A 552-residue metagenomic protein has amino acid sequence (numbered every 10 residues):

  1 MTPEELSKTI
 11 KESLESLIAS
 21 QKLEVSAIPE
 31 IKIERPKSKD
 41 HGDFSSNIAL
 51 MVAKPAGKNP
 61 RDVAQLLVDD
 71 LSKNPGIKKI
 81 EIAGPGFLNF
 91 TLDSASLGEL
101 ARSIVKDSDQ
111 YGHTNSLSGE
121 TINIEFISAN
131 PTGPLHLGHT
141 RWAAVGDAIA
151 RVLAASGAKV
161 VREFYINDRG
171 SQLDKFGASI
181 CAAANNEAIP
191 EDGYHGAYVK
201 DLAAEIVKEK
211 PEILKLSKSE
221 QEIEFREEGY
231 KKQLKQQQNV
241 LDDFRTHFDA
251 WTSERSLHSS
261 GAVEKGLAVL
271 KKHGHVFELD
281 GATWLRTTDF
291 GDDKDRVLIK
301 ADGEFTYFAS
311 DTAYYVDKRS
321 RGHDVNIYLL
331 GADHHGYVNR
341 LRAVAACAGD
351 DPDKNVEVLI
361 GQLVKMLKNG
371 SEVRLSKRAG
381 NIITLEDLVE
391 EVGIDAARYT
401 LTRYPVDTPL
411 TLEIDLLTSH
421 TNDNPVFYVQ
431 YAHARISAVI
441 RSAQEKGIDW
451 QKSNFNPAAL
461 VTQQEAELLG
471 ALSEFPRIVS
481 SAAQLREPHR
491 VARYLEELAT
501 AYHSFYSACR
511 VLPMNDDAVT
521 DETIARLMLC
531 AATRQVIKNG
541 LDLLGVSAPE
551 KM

Functional and structural regions predicted by a protein language model:
M1-G98, D109, H113-M552: Non-catalytic interaction-recognition regions
E99-I104: Short, charged, solvent-exposed linker or helix-capping segments at domain edges/interfaces that act as flexible hinges
